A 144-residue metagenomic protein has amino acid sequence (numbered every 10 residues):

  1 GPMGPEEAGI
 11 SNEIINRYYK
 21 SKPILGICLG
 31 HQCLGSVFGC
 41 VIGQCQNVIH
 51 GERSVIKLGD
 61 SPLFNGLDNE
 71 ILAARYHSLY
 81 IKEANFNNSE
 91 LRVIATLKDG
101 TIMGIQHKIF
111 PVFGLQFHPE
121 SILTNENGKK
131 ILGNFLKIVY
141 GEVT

Functional and structural regions predicted by a protein language model:
G1-G26, F38, G133, K137-Y140: Flexible gly/pro-rich beta->alpha loop and the following alpha-helix that scaffold active-site loops
R17-Y19, I24-L25, Q32-F113, F117 (+2 more regions): Pocket-forming structural segment of enzyme catalytic cores
G128-L132: Short, charged, low-complexity patches
